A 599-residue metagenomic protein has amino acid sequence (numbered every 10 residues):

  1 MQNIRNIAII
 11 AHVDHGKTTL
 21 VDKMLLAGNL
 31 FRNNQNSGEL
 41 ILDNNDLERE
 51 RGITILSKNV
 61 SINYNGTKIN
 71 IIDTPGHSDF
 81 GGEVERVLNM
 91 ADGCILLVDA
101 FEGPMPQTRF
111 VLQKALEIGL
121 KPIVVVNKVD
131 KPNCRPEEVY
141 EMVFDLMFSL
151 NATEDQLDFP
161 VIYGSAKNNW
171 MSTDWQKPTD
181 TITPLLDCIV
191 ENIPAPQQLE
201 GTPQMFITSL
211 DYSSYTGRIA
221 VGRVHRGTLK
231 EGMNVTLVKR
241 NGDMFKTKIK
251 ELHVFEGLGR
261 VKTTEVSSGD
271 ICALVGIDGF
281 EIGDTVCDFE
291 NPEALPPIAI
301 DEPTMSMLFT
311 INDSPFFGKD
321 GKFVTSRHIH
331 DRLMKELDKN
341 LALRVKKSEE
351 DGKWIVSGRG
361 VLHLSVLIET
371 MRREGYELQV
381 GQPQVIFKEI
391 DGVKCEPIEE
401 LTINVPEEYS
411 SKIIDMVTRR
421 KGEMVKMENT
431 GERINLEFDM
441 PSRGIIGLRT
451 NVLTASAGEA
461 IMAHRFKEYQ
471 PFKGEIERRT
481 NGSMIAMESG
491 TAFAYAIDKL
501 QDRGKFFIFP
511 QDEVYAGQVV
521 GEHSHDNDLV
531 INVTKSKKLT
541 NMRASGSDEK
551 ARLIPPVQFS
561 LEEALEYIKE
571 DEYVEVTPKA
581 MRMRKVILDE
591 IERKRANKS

Functional and structural regions predicted by a protein language model:
M1-V98, E102-P104, M142, L210-S213: P-loop NTPase switch module centered on the Walker A-proximal segment
Q2-T19, A91, F101-Q113, G119-K121 (+15 more regions): Conserved structured catalytic cores and adjacent interaction surfaces of nucleotide-binding/hydrolyzing enzymes
D14, L20, G52, I71-D73 (+18 more regions): Residue-level signature of catalytic and energy-coupling elements of molecular machines, predominantly ATP/GTP-dependent
N36-L42, L150-I162, P196-F206, G242-F255 (+8 more regions): Interdomain boundary/hinge elements
K121, K131-E191: Canonical P-loop GTPase G-domain recognition
Q204-M307, P315-K319, I414, N481 (+3 more regions): Conserved nucleotide-binding/hydrolysis modules and their immediate coupling elements across P-loop/ASCE NTPase motors
S314-L337, K550, I554: A short, contiguous, amphipathic alpha-helix enriched in charged residues
R582, L588-S599: Acidic, low-complexity intrinsically disordered tails
